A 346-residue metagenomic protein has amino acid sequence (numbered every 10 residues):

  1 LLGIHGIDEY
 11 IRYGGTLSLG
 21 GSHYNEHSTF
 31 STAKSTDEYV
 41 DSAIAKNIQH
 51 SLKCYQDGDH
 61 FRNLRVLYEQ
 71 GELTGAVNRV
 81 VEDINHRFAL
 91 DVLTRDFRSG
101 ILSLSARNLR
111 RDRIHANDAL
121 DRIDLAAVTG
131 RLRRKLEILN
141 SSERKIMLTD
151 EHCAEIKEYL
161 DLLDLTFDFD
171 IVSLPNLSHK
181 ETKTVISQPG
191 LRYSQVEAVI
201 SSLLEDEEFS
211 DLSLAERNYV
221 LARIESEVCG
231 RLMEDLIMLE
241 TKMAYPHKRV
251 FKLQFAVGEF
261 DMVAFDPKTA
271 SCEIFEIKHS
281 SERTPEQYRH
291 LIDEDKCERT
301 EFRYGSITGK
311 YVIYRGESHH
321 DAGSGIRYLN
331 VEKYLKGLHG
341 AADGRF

Functional and structural regions predicted by a protein language model:
L1-D59, N63: Amphipathic alpha-helical segments of the small helical/lid subdomains adjacent to P-loop NTPase cores
I48-F260: Accessory nucleic acid-recognition modules appended to NTPase machines
I171, I277-S280, Y314-G316: Structural motif
I237, T241, F260-P285, K310: Conserved catalytic cores of phosphodiester-cleaving nucleases, focusing on short active-site segments
Y245-H247, D295-G305: Alpha-helix termini
S280-E298: Mg2+/Mn2+-dependent nuclease catalytic core
T308-F346: Domain-level recognition of nuclease-like catalytic cores that cleave nucleotide substrates
